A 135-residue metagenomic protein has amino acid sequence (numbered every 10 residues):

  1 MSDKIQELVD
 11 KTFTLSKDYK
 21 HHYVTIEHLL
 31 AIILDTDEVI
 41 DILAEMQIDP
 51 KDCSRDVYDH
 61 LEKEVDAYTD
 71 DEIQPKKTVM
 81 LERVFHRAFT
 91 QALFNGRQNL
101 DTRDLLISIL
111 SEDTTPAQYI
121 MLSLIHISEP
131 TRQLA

Functional and structural regions predicted by a protein language model:
M1-S128, R132: Histone-fold recognition with a strong bias for associated Lys/Arg-rich disordered tails
A135: Chalcogenol-based redox active-site neighborhoods
